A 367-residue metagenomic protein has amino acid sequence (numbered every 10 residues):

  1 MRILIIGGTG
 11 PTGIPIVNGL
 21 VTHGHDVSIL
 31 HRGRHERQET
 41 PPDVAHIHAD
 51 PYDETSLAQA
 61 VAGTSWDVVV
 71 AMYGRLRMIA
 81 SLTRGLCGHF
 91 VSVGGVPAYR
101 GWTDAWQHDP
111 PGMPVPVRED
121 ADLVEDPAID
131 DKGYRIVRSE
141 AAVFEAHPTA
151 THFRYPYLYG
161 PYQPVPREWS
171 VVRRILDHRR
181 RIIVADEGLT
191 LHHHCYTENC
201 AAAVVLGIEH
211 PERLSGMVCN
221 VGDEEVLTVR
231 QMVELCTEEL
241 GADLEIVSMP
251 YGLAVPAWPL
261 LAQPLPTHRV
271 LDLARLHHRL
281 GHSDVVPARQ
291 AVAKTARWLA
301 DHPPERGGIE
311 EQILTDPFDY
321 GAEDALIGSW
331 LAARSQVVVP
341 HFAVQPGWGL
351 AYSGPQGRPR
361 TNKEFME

Functional and structural regions predicted by a protein language model:
I3-H23: N-terminal Rossmann NAD(P)H-binding glycine-rich loop of SDR-like oxidoreductase domains
T9, R34-S92, A98-D104: NAD(P)H-binding glycine-rich loop region in Rossmannoid oxidoreductase-like domains and their noncatalytic homologs
D26-R32: Conserved glycine-rich Rossmann-like NAD(P)H-binding loop of the short-chain dehydrogenase/reductase
G95-Y134, R138-A146: Active-site "gating" loop of Rossmann-like NAD(P)-dependent oxidoreductase/epimerase domains
S139-Y162: Conserved beta-loop-beta element that borders a ligand/cofactor-binding pocket
V172-A185, G241-V247, A274: A short C-terminal helix-loop "cap" of Rossmann-like NAD(P)-dependent dehydrogenase/epimerase domains
R173-I182, T190-L227, E234: Alpha-helical substrate-binding/gating segment
E209-R275, R279, A293, E305-E367: Mid/C-terminal beta-alpha module of Rossmann-like enzyme folds, strongest in SDR-family dehydrogenases/epimerases
